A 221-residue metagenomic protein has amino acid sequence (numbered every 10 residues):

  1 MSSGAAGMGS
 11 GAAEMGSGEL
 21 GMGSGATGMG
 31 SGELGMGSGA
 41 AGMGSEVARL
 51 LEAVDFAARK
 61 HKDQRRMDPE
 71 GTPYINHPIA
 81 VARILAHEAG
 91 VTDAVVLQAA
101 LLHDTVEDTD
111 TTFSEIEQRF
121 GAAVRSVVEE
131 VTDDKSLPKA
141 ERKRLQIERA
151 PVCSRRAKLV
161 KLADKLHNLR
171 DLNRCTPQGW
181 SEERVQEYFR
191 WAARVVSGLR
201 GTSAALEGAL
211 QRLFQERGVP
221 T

Functional and structural regions predicted by a protein language model:
M1-M43: Long, intrinsically disordered low-complexity tandem-repeat segments
G42-T221: Active-site helical microenvironments for divalent-metal-assisted chemistry
